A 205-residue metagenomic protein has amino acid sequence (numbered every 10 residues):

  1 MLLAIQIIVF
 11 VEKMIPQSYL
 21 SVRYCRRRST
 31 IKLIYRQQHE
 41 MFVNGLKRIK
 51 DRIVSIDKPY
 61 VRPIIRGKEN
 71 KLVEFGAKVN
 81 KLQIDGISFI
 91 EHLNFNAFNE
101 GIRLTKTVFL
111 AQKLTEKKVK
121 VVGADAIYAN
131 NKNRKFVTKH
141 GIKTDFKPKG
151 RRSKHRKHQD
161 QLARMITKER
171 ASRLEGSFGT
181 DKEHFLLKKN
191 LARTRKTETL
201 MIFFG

Functional and structural regions predicted by a protein language model:
M1-K120, A126, F136: Polybasic low-complexity intrinsically disordered regions
M41-F42, D51, R164-G205: Basic, amphipathic alpha-helical segments enriched in Lys/Arg and hydrophobic/aromatic residues
K68-N70, H92-N99, Q161-E169, A192-T197: Short, contiguous acidic/charged loop-to-helix segments that flank catalytic cores in large enzymes
F75-I87, P148-S153, S177-D181: A glycine-rich, aromatic-flanked flexible loop/lid motif
A129-N133: Acidic, divalent-metal-coordinating active-site segment for phosphoryl/phosphodiester hydrolysis, typified by short
T138-K139, K157: Short linear motifs embedded in intrinsically disordered, charge-biased segments
H140-P148: Short hydrophobic/aromatic-enriched beta-strand-loop microsegments
R152-D160: Short, charged, surface-exposed secondary-structure boundary motifs
